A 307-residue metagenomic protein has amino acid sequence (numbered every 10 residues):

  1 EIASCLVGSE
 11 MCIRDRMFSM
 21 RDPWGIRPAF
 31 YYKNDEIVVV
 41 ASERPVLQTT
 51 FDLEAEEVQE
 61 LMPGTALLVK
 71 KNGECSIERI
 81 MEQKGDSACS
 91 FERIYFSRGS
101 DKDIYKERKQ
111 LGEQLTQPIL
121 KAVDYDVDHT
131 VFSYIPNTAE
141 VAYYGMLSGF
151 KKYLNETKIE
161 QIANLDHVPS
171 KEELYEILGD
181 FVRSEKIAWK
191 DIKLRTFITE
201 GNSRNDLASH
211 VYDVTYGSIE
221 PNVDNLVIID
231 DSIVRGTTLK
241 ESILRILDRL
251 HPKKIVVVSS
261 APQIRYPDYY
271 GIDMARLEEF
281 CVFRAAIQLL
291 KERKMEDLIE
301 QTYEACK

Functional and structural regions predicted by a protein language model:
E1-I13: Single conserved hydrophobic/aromatic residue that forms the stacking wall/gate of nucleotide- or nucleobase-binding
R16, R21, P28-I37, F51-V58 (+7 more regions): PRPP-dependent phosphoribosyltransferase catalytic core
V38-S42, L47-Q48, V69-D124, G201-D206: Active-site-facing substrate-recognition patch
Q59-L68: Long, well-ordered, tryptophan-enriched scaffold segments
E74-A88, Y134-T138, A142-I159, L165-D166: Terminal amphipathic helices with adjacent charged low-complexity linkers/tails
R108-D128, M146-G149, T199-N222, L226: Phosphate/ATP-binding catalytic cores across multiple sugar-kinase/actin-like superfamilies, primarily ASKHA
Y125-T138, V256: Short glycine-rich phosphate-binding loop at a beta-alpha junction
F132, A139-M146, F150, S184 (+2 more regions): Extended, hydrophobic alpha-helical segments in both membrane/secreted and soluble proteins
